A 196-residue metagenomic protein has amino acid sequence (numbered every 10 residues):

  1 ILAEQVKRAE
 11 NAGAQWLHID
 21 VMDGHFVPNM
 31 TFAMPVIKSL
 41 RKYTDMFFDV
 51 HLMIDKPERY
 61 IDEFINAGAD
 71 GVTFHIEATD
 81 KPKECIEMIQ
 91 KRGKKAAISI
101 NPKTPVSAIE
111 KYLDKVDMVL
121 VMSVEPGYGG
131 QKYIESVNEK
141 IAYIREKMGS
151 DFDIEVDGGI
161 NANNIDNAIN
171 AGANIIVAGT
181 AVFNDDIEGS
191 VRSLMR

Functional and structural regions predicted by a protein language model:
I1-T73, T79-K81, M88-K91, A96 (+7 more regions): Conserved N-terminal beta1-alpha1 strand-loop-helix module at the mouth
E4, K147-S150, I154-E155, A168: Non-catalytic terminal and connector segments of soluble metabolic enzymes
A69, G172-I175: Conserved acetyl-CoA-binding loop of GNAT-fold acetyltransferases
I86, T104: Predominantly soluble domains enriched in secretory-pathway, periplasmic, or organellar proteins
S99-K103: Short gly/ser/thr-rich secondary-structure transition/capping motifs
V124-P126: Short glycine-rich anion-binding loops that position phosphate/pyrophosphate groups of nucleotides and phosphorylated
V156-G159, V177-A181: Glycine-rich beta-strand-to-loop/alpha-helix junction loops that act as flexible
G159-A171: Acidic, divalent-metal-coordinating active-site segment for phosphoryl/phosphodiester hydrolysis, typified by short
